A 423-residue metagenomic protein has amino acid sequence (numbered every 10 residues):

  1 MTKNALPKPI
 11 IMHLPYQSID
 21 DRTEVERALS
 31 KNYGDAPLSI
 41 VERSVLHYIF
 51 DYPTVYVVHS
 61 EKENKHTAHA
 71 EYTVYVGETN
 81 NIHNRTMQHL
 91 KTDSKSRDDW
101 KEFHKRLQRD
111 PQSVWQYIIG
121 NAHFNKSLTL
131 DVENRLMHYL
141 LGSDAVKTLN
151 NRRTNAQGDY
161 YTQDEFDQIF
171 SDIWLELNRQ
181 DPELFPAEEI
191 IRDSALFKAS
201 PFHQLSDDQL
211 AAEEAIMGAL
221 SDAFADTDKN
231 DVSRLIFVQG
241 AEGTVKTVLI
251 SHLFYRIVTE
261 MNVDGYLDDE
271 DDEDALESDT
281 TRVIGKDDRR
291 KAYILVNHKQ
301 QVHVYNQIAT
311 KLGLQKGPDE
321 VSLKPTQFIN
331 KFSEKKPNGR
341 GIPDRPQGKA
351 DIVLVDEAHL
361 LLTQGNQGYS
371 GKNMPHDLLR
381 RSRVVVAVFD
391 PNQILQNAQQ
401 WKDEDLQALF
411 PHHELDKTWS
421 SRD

Functional and structural regions predicted by a protein language model:
M1-Q88: GIY-YIG nuclease catalytic motif and its immediate N-terminal context
I82-E133: Conserved short loop/helix modules at catalytic or binding sites in compact beta-alpha or helix-hairpin-helix contexts
P186-D208: Conserved adenine-nucleotide phosphate-binding loops and their immediately adjacent elements
P201-R234: N-terminal pre-P-loop "Q-motif" helix
E213, M217-L220, F224, Q239-T244 (+6 more regions): Conserved helicase motor core of SF1/SF2 NTP-dependent helicases
L235-Q239, Y293: Short hydrophobic/aromatic beta-strand immediately N-terminal to the Walker A/P-loop
L249, L253: Hydrophobic positions on the alpha1 helix immediately C-terminal to the Walker A/P-loop
E273-T280, G285-I308: Conserved Walker A/P-loop ATP-binding site and its immediately adjacent core in helicase/helicase-like ATPase domains
